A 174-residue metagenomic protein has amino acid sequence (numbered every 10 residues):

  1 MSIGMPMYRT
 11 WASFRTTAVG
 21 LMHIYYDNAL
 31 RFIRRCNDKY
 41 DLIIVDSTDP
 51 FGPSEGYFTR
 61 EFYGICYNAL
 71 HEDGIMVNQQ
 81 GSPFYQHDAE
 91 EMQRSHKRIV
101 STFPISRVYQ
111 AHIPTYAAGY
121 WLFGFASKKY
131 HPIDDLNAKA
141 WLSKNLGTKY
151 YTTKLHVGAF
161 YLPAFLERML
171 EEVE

Functional and structural regions predicted by a protein language model:
M1-D73, Y85-M92: The AdoMet/dcAdoMet-binding core of the Class I SAM-like
Y63-Y67, A89-Q110, G124: Conserved Class I S-adenosyl-L-methionine
D73-Q80: Conserved beta-strand signature within the Rossmann-like core of class I S-adenosyl-L-methionine
Q80-G81, S95: A short alpha/beta connector and helix-capping loop motif
S82-F84, K129: Residue-level signal for short, function-critical loop segments
A111-T115: Short proline/glycine-enriched turn/loop segments at secondary-structure junctions
A118-E174: SAM/dcSAM-binding transferase cores
